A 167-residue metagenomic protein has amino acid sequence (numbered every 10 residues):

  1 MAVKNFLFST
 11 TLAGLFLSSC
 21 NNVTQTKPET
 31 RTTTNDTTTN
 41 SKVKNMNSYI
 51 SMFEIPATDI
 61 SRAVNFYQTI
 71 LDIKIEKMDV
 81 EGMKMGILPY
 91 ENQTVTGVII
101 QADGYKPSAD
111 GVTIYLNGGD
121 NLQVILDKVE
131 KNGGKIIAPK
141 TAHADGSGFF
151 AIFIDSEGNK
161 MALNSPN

Functional and structural regions predicted by a protein language model:
M1-L7: Bacterial N-terminal signal peptides that target proteins for export
L7-G14: Sec-dependent N-terminal signal peptides
L17-S19: C-terminal motif of bacterial Sec signal peptides marking the signal peptidase cleavage site
V23-V64, V112-I114, N167: N-terminal beta-strand motif that seeds the catalytic metal site of vicinal oxygen chelate
P28, T34-D36, N40, K74-A109 (+1 more regions): Conserved short beta-strand elements that form part of the metal-binding/catalytic scaffold of enzyme active sites
K44-N47, E54-V95, S147: Core segments of cupin and vicinal oxygen chelate
I50-T58, G104-E130, F149-I154: Vicinal oxygen chelate
A63-Y67, V129, G158: Conserved active-site tyrosine of GNAT-family acetyltransferases
